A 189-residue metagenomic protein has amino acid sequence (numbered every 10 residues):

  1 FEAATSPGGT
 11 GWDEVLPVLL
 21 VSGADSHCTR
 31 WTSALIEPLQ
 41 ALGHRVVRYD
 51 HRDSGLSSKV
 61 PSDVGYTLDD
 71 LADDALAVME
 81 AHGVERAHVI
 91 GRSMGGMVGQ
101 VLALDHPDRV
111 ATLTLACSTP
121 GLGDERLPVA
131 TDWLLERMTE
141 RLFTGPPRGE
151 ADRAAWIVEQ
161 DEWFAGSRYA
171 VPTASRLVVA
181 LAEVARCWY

Functional and structural regions predicted by a protein language model:
E2-K59, V64: Conserved HGGG/HGGXW glycine-rich cap/lid loop of the alpha/beta-hydrolase fold
P17, R45, E85-H88, R109-T112: Structural signature of beta-strand start/N-cap positions in the alpha/beta core of ABC transporter nucleotide-binding
S22, A87, G91-G96: Conserved alpha/beta-hydrolase "nucleophile elbow" surrounding the catalytic nucleophile
V47-Y49, R92, A116: The conserved SAM/SAH-binding core of class I Rossmann-like methyltransferase domains, concentrating on the hydrophobic
D69-A87: Conserved acidic catalytic loop of the alpha/beta-hydrolase fold
G96-P107, L113: Short glycine-enriched nucleophile-adjacent loop and the immediately C-terminal alpha-helix near the catalytic center
A111-R148: Flexible "cap/lid" loop of the alpha/beta hydrolase fold
W133-Y189: Alpha/beta-hydrolase
